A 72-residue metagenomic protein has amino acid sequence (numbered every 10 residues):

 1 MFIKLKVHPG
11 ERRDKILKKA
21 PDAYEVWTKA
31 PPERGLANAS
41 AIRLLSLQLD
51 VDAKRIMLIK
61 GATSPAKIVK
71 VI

Functional and structural regions predicted by a protein language model:
M1-I3, A20-Y24, D52-K54, P65-K67: A generic structural signal for short beta-strands and their flanking turns/coil linkers
M1-K15: An N-terminal amphipathic alpha-helical segment
K6, K19-L49: Compact, glycine-rich, soluble single-domain proteins
H8, K29, I59-G61: Short loop/turn motifs enriched for small/polar and acidic residues
R12, A37, T63: Gly/Ser/Thr-rich beta-alpha loop segments that engage phosphate groups in nucleotides
I16-L17, L58: A structural signal for short hydrophobic beta-strand segments in well-ordered beta-sheet cores
R34, I42-I72: C-terminal structural segments of small proteins and small subunits
